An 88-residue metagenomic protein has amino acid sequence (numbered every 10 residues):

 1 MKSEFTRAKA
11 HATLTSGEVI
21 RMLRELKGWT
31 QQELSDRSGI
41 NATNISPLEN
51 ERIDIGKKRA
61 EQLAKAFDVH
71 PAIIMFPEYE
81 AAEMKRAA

Functional and structural regions predicted by a protein language model:
M1-A10, K65, M75-A88: Short, charged recognition helix plus adjacent turn of helix-turn-helix-like nucleic-acid-binding domains
K2-L26: A short, Lys/Arg-rich alpha-helix, primarily the initiator
E18-R37, Q62: Short basic helix-loop element that most often maps to the first helix and adjoining turn of HTH DNA-binding modules
V19, N44-P47, I73: Residue-level recognition of specific faces of alpha-helices
G39-I55: Recognition helix of helix-turn-helix/homeodomain-like DNA-binding domains that insert into the DNA major groove
R52-K57, E83-K85: Short, solvent-exposed alpha-helical "recognition" segments
K58-I73: DNA major-groove recognition helix of helix-turn-helix/homeodomain DNA-binding modules
